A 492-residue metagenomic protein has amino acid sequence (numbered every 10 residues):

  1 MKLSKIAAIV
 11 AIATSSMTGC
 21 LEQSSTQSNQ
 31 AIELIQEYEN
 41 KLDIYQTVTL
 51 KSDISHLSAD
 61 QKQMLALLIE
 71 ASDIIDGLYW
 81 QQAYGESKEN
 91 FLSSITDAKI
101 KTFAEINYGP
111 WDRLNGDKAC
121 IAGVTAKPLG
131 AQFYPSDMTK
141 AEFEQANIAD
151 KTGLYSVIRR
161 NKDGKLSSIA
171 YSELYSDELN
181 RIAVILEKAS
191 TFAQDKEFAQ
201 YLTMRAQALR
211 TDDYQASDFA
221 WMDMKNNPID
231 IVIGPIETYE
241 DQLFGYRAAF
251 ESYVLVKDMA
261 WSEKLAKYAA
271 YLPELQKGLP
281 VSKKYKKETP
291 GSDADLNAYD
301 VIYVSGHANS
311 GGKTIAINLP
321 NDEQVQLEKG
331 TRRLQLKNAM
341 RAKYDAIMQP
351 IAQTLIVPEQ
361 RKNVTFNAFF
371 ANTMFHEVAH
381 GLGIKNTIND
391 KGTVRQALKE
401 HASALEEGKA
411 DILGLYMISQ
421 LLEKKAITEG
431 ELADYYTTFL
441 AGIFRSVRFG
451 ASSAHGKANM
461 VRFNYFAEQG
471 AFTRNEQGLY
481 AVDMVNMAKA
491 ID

Functional and structural regions predicted by a protein language model:
M1-A7: Bacterial N-terminal signal peptides that target proteins for export
A8-T14: Hydrophobic helical h-region of N-terminal Sec-dependent signal peptides in bacterial secretory/periplasmic proteins
M17-G19: C-terminal motif of bacterial Sec signal peptides marking the signal peptidase cleavage site
L21-Q23: Bacterial signal peptide processing site
Q30-Y201: N-terminal helix-rich structural modules
L78-G85, K343-I351, V357-A371, I384-D492: Zinc-dependent metallohydrolase catalytic domains
Y171-L174, E178-R361, T365: Contiguous, non-catalytic segments that form substrate-binding/exosite surfaces or channel walls
F375, A379-G383: Short active-site segment of divalent metal-dependent hydrolases/proteases that encodes the spacing between
